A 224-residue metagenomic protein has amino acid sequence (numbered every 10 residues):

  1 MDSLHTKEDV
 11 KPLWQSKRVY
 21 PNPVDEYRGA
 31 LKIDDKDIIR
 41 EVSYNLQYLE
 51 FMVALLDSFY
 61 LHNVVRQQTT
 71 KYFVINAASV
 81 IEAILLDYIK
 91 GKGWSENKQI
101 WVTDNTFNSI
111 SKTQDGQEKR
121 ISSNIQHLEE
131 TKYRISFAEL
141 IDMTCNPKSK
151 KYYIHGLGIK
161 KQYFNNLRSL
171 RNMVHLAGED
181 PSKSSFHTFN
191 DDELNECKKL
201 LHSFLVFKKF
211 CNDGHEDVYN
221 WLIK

Functional and structural regions predicted by a protein language model:
M1-K71: Charged alpha-helical initiation segments
I38-E41, N45, N76-A77, K160-Y163 (+2 more regions): Amphipathic alpha-helix face/heptad-repeat signature
N45, L49-M52, L56, A77-I81 (+5 more regions): Amphipathic alpha-helices that form helix-helix packing interfaces
D57-L61, I89, G93, E179-F186: Short, flexible helix-adjacent loops and helix caps
Q67-G93: Short, hydrophobic, well-ordered secondary-structure elements
G93-F164, M173, P181: Flexible secondary-structure boundary motifs
P147-K224: Charge-enriched, short contiguous segments at helix-coil
